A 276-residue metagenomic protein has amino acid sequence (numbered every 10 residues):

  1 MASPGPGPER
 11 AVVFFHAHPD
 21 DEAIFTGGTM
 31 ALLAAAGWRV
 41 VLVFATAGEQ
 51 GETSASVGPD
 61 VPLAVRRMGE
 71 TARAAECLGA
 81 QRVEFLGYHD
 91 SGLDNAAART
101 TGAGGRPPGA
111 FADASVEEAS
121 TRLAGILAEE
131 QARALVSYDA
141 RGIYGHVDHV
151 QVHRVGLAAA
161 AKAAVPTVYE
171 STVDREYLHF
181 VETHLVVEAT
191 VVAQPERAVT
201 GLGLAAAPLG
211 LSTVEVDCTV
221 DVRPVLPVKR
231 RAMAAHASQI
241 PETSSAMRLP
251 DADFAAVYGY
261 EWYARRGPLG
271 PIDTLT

Functional and structural regions predicted by a protein language model:
M1-Q131, A158, A264: Active-site rim/loop-helix segments in enzyme catalytic domains that contact anionic ligands
M1-V13, A98, R106-T276: Metal-dependent de-N-acetylase/amidase catalytic core
